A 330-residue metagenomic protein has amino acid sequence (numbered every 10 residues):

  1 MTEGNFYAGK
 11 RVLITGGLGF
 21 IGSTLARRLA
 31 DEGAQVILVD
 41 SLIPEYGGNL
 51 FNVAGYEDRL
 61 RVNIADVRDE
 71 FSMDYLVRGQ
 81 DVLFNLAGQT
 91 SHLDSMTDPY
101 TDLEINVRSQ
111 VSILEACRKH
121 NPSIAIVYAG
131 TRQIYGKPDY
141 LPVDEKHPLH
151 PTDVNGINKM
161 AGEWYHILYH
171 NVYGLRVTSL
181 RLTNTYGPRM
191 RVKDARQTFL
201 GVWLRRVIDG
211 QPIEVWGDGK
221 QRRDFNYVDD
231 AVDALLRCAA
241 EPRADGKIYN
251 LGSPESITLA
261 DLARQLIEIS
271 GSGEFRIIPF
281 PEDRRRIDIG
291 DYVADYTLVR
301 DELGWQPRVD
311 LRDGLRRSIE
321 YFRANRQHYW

Functional and structural regions predicted by a protein language model:
M1-T185, R317, Y321, N325: N-terminal Rossmann-like NAD(P)+-binding domain of SDR-like oxidoreductases, especially those catalyzing
N5-F6, L25, D31, A65 (+1 more regions): C-terminal substrate-binding subdomain of Rossmann-fold SDR/epimerase-dehydratase oxidoreductases
P44-E45, D194-A195, F199, T258: Short acidic-hydrophobic sequence patches enriched in Asp/Glu that either
D94-S95, K146-H147, L175-V192, V202-N226 (+2 more regions): A conserved pocket-lining segment of Rossmann-fold NAD(P)-dependent short-chain dehydrogenase/reductase
T97-D98, Y140, V154, M190-A195 (+1 more regions): Short, solvent-exposed loop/turn segments at secondary-structure boundaries
V154, G162, R196, L259 (+1 more regions): Conserved donor sugar-nucleotide recognition element shared by glycan-biosynthetic enzymes
A161, Y165, Y169, F199 (+3 more regions): Hydrophobic alpha-helix immediately C-terminal to the catalytic Tyr-X-X-X-Lys motif of short-chain
